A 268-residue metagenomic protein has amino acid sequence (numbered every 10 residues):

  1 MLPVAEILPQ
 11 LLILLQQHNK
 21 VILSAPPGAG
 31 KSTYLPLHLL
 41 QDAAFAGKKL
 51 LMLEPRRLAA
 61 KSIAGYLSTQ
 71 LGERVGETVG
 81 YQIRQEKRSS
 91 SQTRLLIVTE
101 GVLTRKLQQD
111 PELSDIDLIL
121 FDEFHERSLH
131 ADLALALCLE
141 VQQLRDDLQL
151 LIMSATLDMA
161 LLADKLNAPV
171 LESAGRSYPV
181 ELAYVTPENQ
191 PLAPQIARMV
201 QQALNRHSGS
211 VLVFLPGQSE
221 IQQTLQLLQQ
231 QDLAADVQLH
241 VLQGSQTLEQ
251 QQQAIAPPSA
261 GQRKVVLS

Functional and structural regions predicted by a protein language model:
M1-S268: P-loop NTPase motor module signature
